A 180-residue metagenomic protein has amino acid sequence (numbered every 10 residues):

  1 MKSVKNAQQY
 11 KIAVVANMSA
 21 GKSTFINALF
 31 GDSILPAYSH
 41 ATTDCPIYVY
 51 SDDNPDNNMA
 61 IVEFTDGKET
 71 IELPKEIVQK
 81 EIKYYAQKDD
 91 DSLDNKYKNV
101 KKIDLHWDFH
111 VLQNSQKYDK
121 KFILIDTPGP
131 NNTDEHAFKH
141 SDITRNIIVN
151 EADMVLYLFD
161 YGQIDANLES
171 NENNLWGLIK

Functional and structural regions predicted by a protein language model:
S3-K180: Globular "head" domains of long coiled-coil molecular machines
